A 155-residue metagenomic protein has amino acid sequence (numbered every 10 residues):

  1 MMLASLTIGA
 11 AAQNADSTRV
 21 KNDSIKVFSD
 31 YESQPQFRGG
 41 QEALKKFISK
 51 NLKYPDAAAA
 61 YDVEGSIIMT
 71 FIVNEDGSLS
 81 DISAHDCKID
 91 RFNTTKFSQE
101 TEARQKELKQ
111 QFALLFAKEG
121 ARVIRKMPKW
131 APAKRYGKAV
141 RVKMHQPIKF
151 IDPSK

Functional and structural regions predicted by a protein language model:
S5-G9: N-terminal signal peptide c-region/cleavage motif recognized by signal peptidases
A10-K155: Charge-biased low-complexity segments
